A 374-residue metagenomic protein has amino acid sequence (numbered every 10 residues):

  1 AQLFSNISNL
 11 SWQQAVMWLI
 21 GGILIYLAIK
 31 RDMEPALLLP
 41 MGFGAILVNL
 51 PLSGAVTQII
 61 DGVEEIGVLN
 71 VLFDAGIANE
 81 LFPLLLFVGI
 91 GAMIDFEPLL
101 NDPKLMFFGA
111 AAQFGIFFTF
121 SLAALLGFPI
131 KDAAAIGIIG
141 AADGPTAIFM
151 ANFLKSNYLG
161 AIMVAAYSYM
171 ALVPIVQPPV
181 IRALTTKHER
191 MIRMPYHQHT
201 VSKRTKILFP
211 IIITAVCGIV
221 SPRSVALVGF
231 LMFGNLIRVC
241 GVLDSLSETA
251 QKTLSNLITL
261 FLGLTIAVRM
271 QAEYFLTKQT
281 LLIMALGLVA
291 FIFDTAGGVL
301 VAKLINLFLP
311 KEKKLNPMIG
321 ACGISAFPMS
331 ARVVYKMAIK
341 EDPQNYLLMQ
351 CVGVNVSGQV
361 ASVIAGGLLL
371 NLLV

Functional and structural regions predicted by a protein language model:
A1-E64: N-terminal alpha-helical transmembrane segments of multi-pass membrane transport and channel/translocase proteins
A1-N9, A15, D61-E65, P179-L208 (+2 more regions): Intrinsically disordered, low-complexity non-transmembrane regions of multi-pass membrane transporters
L24, L47, G76-L100, G234-I237 (+1 more regions): Hydrophobic transmembrane alpha-helices of secondary-active transporters and Na+-translocating membrane complexes
D74, A78-N79, I90-M93, F108-F118 (+4 more regions): Alpha-helical membrane segments and immediately flanking helix-loop junctions that form or couple to the substrate/ion
F96-F120, A272-V299, C351-N355: Entry/N-cap segments of selected transmembrane alpha helices and their immediately preceding amphipathic helices
N157-I175, M284-D294, I319-C322: Alpha-helical transmembrane segments
S168-V242: Membrane-embedded hairpin module used as a gating/binding unit in multi-pass transport and secretion proteins
I213-A302: Transmembrane helical segments that form the transport core of multi-pass membrane transport proteins
